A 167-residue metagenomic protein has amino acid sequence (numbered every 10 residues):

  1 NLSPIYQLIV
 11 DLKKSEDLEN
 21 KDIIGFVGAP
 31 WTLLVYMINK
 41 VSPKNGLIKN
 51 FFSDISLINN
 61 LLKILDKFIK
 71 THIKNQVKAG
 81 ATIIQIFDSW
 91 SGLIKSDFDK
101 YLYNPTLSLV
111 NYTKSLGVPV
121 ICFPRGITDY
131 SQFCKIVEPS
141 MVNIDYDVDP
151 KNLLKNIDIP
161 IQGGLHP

Functional and structural regions predicted by a protein language model:
S3-P167: Active-site loop segments of alpha/beta catalytic cores
